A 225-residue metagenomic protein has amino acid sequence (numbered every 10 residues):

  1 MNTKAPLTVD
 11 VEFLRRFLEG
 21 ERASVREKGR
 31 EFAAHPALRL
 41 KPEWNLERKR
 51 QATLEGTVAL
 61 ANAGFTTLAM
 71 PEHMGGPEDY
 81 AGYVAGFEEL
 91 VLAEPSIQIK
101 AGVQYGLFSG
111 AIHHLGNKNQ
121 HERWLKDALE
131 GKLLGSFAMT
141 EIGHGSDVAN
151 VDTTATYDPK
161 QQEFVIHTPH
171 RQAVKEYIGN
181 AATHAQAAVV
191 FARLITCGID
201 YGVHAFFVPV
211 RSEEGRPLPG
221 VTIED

Functional and structural regions predicted by a protein language model:
M1-L134, G145-S146, Y157-V165: Amphipathic, small/basic residue-rich leader segments at the start of a protein or domain
M74, L107, A111-L115, T140-H144 (+3 more regions): Acidic, glycine-rich active-site loops and adjacent beta-strand->loop/helix elements that engage anionic groups
E130-S136, R211-E214: Short, mixed-charge aromatic SLiMs
K132-M139, A173-V174, I223: Short Pro/Gly-enriched beta-strand edge/turn motifs at strand-loop
L134-S136, D152, E163, A205: Beta-strand-rich binding-surface signature of beta-sandwich/beta-barrel folds used to engage anionic ligands
S136-T154: A gly/ser-rich beta-alpha-beta helix-loop segment of oxidoreductase catalytic cores
T153-Y157, D225: Short amphipathic beta-strand and strand-loop transition segments with alternating hydrophobic
P159-T222: A short core secondary-structure module
